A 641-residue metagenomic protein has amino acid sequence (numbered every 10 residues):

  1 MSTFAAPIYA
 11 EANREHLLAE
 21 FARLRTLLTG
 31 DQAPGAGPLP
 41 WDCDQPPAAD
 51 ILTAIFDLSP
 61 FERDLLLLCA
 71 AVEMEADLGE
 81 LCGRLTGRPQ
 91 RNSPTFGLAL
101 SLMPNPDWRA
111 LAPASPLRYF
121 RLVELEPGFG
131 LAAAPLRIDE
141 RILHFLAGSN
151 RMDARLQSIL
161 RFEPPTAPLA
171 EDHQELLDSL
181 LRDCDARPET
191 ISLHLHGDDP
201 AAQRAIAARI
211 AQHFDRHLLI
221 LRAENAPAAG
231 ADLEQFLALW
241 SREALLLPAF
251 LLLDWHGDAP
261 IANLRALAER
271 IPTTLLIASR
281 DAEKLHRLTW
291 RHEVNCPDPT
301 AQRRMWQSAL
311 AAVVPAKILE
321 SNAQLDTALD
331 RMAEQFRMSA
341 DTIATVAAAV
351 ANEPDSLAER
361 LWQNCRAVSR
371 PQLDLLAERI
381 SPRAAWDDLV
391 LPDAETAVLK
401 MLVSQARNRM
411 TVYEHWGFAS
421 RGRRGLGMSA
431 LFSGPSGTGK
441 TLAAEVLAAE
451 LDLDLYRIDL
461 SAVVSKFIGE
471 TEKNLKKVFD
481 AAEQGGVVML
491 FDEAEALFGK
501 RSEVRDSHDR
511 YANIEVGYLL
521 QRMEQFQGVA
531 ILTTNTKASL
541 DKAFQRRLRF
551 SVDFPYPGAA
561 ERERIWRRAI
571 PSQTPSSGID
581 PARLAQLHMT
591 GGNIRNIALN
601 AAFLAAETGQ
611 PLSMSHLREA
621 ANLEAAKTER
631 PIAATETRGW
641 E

Functional and structural regions predicted by a protein language model:
M1-V313, A323, R331, E624 (+3 more regions): Intrinsically disordered, low-complexity N-terminal extensions of AAA+/P-loop NTPases that precede the structured
M74-E75, E334-Q363, A367, Q586-S615 (+1 more regions): AAA+ ATPase "lid" subdomain C-terminal helix
R161-D178, S381-T411, H588: Dynamic helix-loop-helix/coil hinge segments at AAA+ ATPase domain boundaries and subdomain interfaces
Q174-N322, T396-K400, S404-L584: Walker A/P-loop NTP-binding motif of AAA+ ATPase domains
E320-F336, T345-V346, I380-A384, F498-K500 (+3 more regions): Short conserved motifs of the RecA-like P-loop NTPase core
R360-Q363, A367-V368, Q372, P382-A384 (+1 more regions): AAA+ P-loop ATPase central domain
P371, L375-R379, L391: Long, low-complexity segments enriched in small/aliphatic residues
